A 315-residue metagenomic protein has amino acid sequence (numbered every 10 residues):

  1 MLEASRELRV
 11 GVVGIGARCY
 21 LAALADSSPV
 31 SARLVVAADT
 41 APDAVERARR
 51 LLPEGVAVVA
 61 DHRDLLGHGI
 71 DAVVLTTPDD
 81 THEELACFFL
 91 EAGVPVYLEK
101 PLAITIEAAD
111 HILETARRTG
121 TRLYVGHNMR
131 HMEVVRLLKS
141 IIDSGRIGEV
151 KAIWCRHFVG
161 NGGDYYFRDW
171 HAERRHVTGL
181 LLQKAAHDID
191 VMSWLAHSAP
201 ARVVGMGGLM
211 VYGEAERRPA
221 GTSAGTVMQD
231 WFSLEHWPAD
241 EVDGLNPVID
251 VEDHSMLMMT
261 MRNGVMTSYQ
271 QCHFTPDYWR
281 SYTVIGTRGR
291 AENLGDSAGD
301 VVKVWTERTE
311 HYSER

Functional and structural regions predicted by a protein language model:
M1-P53: N-terminal Rossmann-like dinucleotide-binding module
E7, L209-N263, R280-R315: C-terminal glycine/acidic-rich active-site capping loop/insertion
G16, E54-T115: Beta-loop-alpha module in the N-terminal Rossmann-like domain of NAD(P)-dependent dehydrogenases, especially those
G16-C19, M129-L245: Predominantly a Rossmann-like dinucleotide-binding segment in NAD(P)-dependent oxidoreductases
L75, L98, I104, L123-V125 (+2 more regions): Hydrophobic residues in well-ordered beta-strands that form the structural core
H111-N128, G148-I153: Rossmann-fold dehydrogenase core element
A186, M266, Q270-W279: Glycine-rich phosphate/pyrophosphate-binding beta-alpha loops
